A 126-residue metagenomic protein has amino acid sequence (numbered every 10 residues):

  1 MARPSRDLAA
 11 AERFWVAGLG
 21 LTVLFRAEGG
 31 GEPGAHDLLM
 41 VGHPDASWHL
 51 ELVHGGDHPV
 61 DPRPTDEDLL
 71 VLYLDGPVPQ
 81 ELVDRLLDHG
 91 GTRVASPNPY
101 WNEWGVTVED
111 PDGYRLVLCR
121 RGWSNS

Functional and structural regions predicted by a protein language model:
M1-R13, F25, L69-L72, C119-S126: N-terminal beta-strand motif that seeds the catalytic metal site of vicinal oxygen chelate
R3, V83-S126: Vicinal oxygen chelate
R3-S47: Core segments of cupin and vicinal oxygen chelate
F14, V78-R85: Short amphipathic alpha-helices within nucleic acid-binding modules
L38-M40, V71, G105-T107: Short hydrophobic/aromatic beta-strand element in the GNAT-like acyltransferase core that lines or flanks the acyl-donor
P44-H49, D57-P59, G76-Q80: Short, charged/polar surface micro-motifs in flexible loops or helix N-caps
R63-E67, P99-Y100: Short glycine-enriched loop/turn motifs at secondary-structure junctions
